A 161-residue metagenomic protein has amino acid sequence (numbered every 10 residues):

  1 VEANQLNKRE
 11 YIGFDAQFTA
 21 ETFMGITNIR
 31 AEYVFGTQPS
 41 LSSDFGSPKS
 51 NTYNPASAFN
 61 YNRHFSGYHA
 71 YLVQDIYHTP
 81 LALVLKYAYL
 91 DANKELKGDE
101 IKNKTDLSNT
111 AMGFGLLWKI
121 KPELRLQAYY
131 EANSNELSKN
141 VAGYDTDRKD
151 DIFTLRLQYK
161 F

Functional and structural regions predicted by a protein language model:
V1-F161: Outer-membrane beta-barrel pore domains
